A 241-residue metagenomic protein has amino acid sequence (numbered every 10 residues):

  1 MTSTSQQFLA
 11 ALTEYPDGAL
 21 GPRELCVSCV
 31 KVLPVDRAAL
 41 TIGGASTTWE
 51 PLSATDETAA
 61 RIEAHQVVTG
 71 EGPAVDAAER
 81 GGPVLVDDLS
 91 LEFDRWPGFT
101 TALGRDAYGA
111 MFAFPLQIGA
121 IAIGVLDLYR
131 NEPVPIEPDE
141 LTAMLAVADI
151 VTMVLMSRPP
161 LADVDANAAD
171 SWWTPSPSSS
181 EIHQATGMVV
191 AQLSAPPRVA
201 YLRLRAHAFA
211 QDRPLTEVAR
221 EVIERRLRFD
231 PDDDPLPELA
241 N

Functional and structural regions predicted by a protein language model:
M1-V68, R220-N241: Intrinsically disordered, low-complexity terminal regulatory regions
T4, T152-P160, P177: Signal-transducing alpha-helical linker
G43, A59-R95, T101-G109: Regulatory sensory and allosteric helical modules in signal-transduction proteins and certain transcription factors
A110-Q117: Short hydrophobic beta-strand micro-motif common in sensory/regulatory domains
V125-V134, D139: Short beta-strand-to-loop transition segments that serve as allosteric relay/switch motifs in sensory/regulatory domains
L141-T152: Allosteric cytosolic regulatory segments
P160-N241: Signal-transducing coiled-coil/dimerization helices and immediately adjacent hinge/linker segments that couple sensory
